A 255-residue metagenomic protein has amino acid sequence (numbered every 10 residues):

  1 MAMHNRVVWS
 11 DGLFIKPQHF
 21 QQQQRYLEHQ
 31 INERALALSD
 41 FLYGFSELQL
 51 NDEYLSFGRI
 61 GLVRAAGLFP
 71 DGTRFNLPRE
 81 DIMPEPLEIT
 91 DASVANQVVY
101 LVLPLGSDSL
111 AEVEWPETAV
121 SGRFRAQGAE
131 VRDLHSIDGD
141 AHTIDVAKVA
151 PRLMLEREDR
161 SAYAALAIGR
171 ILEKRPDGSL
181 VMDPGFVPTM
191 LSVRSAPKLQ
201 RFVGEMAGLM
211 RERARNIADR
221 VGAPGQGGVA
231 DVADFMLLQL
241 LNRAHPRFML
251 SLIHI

Functional and structural regions predicted by a protein language model:
A2-G61: N-terminal "first-domain core" detector
Q30, N51-P70, F75-L77, D81-V94: C-terminal structured domains
E80-D219: Internal, hydrophobic cores of structured domains that mediate oligomerization or house catalytic pockets within large
G225: Catalytic core of pol beta-like nucleotidyltransferases
F235-M236: Long, charge-rich alpha-helical interaction segments
R247-S251: C-terminal beta-sandwich interaction modules and adjacent acidic, Ser/Thr/Pro/Gly-rich low-complexity tails used
I253-I255: Conserved small/polar residues in nucleotide/adenosyl-binding loops
